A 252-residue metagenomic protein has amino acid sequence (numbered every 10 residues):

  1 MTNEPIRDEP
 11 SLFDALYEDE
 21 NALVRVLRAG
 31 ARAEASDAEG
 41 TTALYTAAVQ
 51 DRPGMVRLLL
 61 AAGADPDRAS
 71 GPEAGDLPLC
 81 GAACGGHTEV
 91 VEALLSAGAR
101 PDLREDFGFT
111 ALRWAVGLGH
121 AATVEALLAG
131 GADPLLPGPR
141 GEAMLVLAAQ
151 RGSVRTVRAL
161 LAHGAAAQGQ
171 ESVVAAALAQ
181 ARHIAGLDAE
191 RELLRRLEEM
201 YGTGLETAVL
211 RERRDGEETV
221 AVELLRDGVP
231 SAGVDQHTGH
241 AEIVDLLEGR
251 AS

Functional and structural regions predicted by a protein language model:
M1-A29, A38, R57, A61 (+1 more regions): Intrinsically disordered, low-complexity regulatory segments in ankyrin-centric signaling systems
P5-F13, S36-T42, A69-P78, R104-T110 (+2 more regions): Ankyrin-repeat boundary/"N-cap" motif
D14-D19, T46-R52, G81-H87, W114-H120 (+3 more regions): Ankyrin repeat A-helix N-terminal signature
A22, G54-M55, E89-V90, A122-T123 (+3 more regions): Conserved ankyrin/ankyrin-like repeat signature
R25-R32, R57-D65, E92-R100, A126-D133 (+2 more regions): Ankyrin repeat domain, specifically the short helix-to-loop turn at the C-terminus of the second helix of each repeat
D65-F109, W114: A generic tandem-repeat structural signature
R104-E125, A129-V146: Eukaryotic tandem repeat interaction scaffolds
A129, D133-P230: Ankyrin-repeat and related helical/solenoid repeat scaffolds used for protein-protein interactions
